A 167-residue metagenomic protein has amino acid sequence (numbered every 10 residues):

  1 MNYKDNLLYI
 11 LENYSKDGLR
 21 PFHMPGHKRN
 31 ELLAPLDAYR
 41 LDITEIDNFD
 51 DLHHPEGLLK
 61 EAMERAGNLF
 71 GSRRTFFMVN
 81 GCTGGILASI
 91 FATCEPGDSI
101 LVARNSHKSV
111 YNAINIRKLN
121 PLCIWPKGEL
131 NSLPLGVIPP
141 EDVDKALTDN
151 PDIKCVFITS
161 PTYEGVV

Functional and structural regions predicted by a protein language model:
M1-G57: N-terminal "arm"/small-domain region of PLP-dependent enzymes with the aminotransferase-like
A38-G84: Conserved N-terminal alpha-helix of the aminotransferase class I/II PLP-enzyme fold
L59, N80-G85, S106-K108, P161-G165: Gly/Ser/Thr-rich loops at beta-strand to alpha-helix junctions that form or flank small-molecule/cofactor-binding
R74-G97, A113: Conserved beta-loop-alpha segment that forms the PLP phosphate-binding cup at the N-terminus of a helix
V102-P121: Substrate-binding/gating loop at the entrance of the active-site cleft, primarily in PLP-dependent aminotransferase-like
N105-K108, W125-N131: Short, acidic/turn-prone active-site loops that include or flank metal/cofactor- and phosphate-binding residues
S132-V167: Active-site phosphate-binding strand-loop segment of PLP-dependent enzymes
